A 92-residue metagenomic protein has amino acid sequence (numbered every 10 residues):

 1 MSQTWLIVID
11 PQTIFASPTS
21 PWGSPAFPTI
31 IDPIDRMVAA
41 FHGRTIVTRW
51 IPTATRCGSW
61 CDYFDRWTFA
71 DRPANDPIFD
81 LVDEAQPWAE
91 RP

Functional and structural regions predicted by a protein language model:
M1-R91: Active-site acidic carboxylates
